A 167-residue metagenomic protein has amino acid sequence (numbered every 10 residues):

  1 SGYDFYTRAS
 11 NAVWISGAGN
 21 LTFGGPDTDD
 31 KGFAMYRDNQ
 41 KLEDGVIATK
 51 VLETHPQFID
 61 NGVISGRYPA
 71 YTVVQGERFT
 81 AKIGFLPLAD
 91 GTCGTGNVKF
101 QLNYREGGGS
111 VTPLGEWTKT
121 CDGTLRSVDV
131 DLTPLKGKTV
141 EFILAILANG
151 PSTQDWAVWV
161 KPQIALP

Functional and structural regions predicted by a protein language model:
S1-P167: Gly-Asp-aromatic-enriched flexible segments
